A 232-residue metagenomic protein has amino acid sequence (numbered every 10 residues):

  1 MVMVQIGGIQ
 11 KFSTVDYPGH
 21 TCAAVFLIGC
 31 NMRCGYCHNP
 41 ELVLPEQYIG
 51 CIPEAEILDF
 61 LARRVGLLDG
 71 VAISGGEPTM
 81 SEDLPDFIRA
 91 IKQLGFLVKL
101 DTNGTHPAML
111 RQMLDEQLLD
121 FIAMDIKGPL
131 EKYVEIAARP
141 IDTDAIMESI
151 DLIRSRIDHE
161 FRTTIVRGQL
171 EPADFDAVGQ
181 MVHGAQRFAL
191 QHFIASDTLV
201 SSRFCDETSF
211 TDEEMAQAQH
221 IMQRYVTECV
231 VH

Functional and structural regions predicted by a protein language model:
M1-F26, R33-E46, R63-G66, V230: N-terminal [4Fe-4S]-dependent radical SAM core
S13, E41, G75, I126 (+1 more regions): Residues that line or immediately flank small-molecule/substrate-binding pockets and catalytic motifs
A24, I28, C51, P172 (+2 more regions): Electropositive phosphate-/nucleotide-binding environments in soluble metabolic enzymes
F26, S74-G76: A secondary-structure boundary/capping signal
G29, H38-E41, G95, L118: Conserved functional loop/turn residues at catalytic and ligand-binding sites
L44-L58: Non-heme iron-sulfur electron-transfer modules
L58-G70, T79-M215: Conserved AdoMet/S-adenosylmethionine-binding subsite of the radical SAM
D212-H232: Charged phosphate-binding loop/patch that engages nucleotide di/tri-phosphates or the phosphate backbone of nucleic
